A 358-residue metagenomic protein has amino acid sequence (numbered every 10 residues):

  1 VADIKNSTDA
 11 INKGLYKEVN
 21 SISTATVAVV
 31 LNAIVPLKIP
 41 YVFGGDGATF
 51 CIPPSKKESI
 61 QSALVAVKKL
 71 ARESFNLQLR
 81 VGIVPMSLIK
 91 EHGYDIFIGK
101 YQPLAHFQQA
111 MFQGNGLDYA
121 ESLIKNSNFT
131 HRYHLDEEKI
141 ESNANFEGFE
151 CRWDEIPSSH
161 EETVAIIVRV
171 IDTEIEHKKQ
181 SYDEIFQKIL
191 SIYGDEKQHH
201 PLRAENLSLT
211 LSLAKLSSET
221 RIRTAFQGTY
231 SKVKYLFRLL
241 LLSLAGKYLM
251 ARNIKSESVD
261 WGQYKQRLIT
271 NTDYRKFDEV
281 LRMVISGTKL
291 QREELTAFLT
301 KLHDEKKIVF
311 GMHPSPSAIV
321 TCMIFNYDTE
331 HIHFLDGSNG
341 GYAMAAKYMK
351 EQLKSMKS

Functional and structural regions predicted by a protein language model:
V1-S358: Regulatory and interdomain segments flanking nucleotide-handling catalytic cores in signaling/defense enzymes
